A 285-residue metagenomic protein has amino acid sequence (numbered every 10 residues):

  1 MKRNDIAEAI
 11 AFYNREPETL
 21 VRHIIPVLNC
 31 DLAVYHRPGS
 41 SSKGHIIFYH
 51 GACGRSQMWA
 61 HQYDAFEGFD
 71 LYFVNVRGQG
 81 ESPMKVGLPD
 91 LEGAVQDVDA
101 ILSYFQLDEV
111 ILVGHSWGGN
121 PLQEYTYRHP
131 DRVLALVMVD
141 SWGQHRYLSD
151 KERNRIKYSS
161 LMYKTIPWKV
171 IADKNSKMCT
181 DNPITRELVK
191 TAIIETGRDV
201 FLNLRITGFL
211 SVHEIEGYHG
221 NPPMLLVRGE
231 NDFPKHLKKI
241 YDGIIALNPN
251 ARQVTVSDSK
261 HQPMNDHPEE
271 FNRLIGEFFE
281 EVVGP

Functional and structural regions predicted by a protein language model:
M1-H23: An N-terminal hydrophobic leader/cap segment in hydrolases
D31-P83: Conserved HGGG/HGGXW glycine-rich cap/lid loop of the alpha/beta-hydrolase fold
Y63, Y72-V113, R273: Active-site loop/oxyanion-hole signature of alpha/beta-hydrolase fold enzymes
G114, G118, L122: Gly/Ala-rich beta-loop-alpha elbow adjacent to hydrolase catalytic centers
Q123-Y127, L134-K164: Flexible "cap/lid" loop of the alpha/beta hydrolase fold
Y147-S149, T165-H219: Conserved alpha/beta-hydrolase catalytic His-Asp/Glu region
R205-L247, R252-T255: Conserved serine/cysteine hydrolase catalytic core
N250-P285: Catalytic active-site module of serine/aspartate enzymes centered on a nucleophile-bearing elbow/loop
